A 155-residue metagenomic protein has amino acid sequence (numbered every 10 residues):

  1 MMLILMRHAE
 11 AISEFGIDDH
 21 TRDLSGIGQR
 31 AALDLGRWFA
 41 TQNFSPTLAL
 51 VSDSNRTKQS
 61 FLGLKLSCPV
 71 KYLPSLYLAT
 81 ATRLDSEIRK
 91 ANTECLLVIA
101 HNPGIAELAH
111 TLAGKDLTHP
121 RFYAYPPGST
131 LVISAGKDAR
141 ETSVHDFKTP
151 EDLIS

Functional and structural regions predicted by a protein language model:
M2-T82, A106, L117, Y125-G128: Active-site-proximal alpha-helix that buttresses catalytic centers in soluble enzyme cores
Q42-F44, K90-E94: Glycine-rich phosphate-binding loop signature in dinucleotide/nucleotide-binding domains
P46-P69, T111, G136-S155: Conserved histidine-centered catalytic loops in small-molecule metabolism enzymes
A81-R83, I154-S155: Short, solvent-exposed polar/charged micro-motifs at secondary-structure junctions
R83-A91: Short amphipathic alpha-helix with an adjacent loop that forms part of the alpha/beta core around
T93, L97, N102-S129: Non-DNA-binding regulatory cores of transcription-related proteins, predominantly C-terminal effector-binding
D116-S143, P150-E151: Domain-level recognition of soluble alpha/beta enzyme cores, biased toward histidine phosphatases/phosphomutases
